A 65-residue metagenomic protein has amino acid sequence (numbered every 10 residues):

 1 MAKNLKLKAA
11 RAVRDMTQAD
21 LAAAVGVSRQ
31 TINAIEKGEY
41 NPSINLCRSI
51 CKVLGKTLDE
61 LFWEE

Functional and structural regions predicted by a protein language model:
M1, A12-V13, Y40-N41: Short amphipathic helical patch at the helix-1/turn junction of helix-turn-helix
M1-K3, E65: Absolute protein N-terminus
L5-A24: Short basic helix-loop element that most often maps to the first helix and adjoining turn of HTH DNA-binding modules
V13, K52, F62-E65: Short, charged recognition helix plus adjacent turn of helix-turn-helix-like nucleic-acid-binding domains
D20, T31, E60: Residues in the helix-turn-helix
V27-Y40: Recognition helix of helix-turn-helix/homeodomain-like DNA-binding domains that insert into the DNA major groove
N45-E60: DNA major-groove recognition helix of helix-turn-helix/homeodomain DNA-binding modules
